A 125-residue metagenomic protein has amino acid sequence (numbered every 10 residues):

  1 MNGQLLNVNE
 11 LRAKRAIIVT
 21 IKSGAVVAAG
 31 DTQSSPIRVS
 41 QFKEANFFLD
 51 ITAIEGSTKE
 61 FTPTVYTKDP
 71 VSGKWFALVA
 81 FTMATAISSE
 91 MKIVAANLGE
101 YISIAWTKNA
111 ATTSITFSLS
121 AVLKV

Functional and structural regions predicted by a protein language model:
N2-A16, S23, K108-V125: C-terminal interaction-tip segments
I18-I21, V71-A80: Surface-exposed loop/edge segments in extracytoplasmic proteins
V19-Q41, T52-E60, M83-M91, N109-S114: Surface-exposed ligand/attachment interfaces on beta-rich extracellular proteins
K43-L49, A96-I115: Noncatalytic modules at the cell exterior or secretory-pathway interfaces, chiefly beta-strand-rich lectin/adhesion
F48-T52, T64-Y66, A105-T107, S120-V122: Residue-level recognition of well-ordered beta-strand positions that form the cores of beta-sheet-rich folds across
G56-V71: Short, surface-exposed beta-strand/strand-loop-strand elements in extracellular ectodomains
P70-S72, A110-A111: Acidic glycine-/aspartate-rich tracts in secreted/extracellular proteins
